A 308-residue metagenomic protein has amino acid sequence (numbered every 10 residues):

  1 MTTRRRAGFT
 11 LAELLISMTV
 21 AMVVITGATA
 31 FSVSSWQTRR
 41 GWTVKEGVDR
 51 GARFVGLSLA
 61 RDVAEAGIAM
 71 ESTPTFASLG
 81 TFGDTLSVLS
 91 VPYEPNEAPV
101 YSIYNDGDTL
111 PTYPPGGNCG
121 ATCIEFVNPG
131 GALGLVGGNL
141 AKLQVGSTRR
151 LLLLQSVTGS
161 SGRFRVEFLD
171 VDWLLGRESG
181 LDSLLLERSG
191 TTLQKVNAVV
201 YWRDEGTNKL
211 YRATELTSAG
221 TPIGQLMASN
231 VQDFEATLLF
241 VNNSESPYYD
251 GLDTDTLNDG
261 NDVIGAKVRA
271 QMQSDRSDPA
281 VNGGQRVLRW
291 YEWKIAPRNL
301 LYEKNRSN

Functional and structural regions predicted by a protein language model:
M1-T2: N-terminal hydrophobic targeting signals that begin at the initiator methionine
R5-A60, A64, R306-N308: Aliphatic-rich helix starts adjacent to a transmembrane/signal segment
T10, N128, E187-G190, V281-N282: Intrinsically disordered, low-complexity segments enriched in polar/charged residues with Gly/Pro, especially when
T29, S35, V166, Q194-K195 (+1 more regions): Intrinsically disordered, low-complexity regions enriched in Ser/Pro/Gly/Gln/His and often acidic
S34-Q37, A69-T75: Hydrophobic, helix-prone linear segments
T43, G47, F54, A60 (+4 more regions): Short linear sequence signals and composition-biased patches located at protein termini or domain-edge surfaces
F76-G180: Autoprocessing Asn-cyclization modules and mimics
R177-G190: Short, conserved, GDST-rich strand-edge loop motifs in beta-rich repeat architectures
